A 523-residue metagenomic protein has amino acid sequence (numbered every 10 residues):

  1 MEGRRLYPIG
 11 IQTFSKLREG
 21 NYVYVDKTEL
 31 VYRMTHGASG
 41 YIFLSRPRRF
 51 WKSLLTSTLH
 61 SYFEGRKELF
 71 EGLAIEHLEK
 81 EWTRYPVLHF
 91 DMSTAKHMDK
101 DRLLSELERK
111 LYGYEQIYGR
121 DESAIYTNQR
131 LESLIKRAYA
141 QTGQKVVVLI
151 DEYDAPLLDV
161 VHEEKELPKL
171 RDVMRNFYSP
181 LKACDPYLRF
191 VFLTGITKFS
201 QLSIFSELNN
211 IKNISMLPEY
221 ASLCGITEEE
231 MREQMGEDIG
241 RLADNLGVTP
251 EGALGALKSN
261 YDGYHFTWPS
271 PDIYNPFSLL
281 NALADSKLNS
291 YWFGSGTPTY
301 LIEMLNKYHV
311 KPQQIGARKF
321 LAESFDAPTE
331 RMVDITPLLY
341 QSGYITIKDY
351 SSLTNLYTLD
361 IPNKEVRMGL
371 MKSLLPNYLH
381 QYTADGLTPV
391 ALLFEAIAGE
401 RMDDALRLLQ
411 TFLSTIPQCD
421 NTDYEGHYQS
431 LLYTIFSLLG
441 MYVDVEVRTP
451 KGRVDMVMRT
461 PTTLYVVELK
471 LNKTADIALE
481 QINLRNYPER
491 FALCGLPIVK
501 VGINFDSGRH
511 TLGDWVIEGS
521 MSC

Functional and structural regions predicted by a protein language model:
M1-Y424, L439: Phosphate-binding site recognition
A138-T142, I435-P461: Active-site metal-binding core of divalent-cation-utilizing nuclease and nuclease-like domains
V147, T463-Y465, V499: Structural motif
L167-D172, L471-P488: Mg2+/Mn2+-dependent nuclease catalytic core
F177-C184, P337-I345, Y433-S437, Q481-V501: Metal-dependent nuclease catalytic cores in nucleic-acid-processing enzymes, especially RNase H-like/related
L432, M456-L471, R485: Conserved catalytic cores of phosphodiester-cleaving nucleases, focusing on short active-site segments
R490, L496-C523: Domain-level recognition of nuclease-like catalytic cores that cleave nucleotide substrates
